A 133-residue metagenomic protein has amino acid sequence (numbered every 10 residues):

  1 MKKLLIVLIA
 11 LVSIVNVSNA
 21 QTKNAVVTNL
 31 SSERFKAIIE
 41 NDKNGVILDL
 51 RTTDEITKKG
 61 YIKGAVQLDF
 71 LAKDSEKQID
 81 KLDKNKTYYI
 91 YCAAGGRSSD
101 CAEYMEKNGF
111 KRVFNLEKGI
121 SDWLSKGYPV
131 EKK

Functional and structural regions predicted by a protein language model:
K2-L5, N16-G45, T53-T87, R97-K133: Rhodanese-like catalytic fold shared by cysteine-dependent sulfurtransferases and DSP/PTP-type phosphatases
L11-V12: Repetitive helical segments and hydrophobic/amphipathic motifs
L48: Active-site flanking residues adjacent to catalytic metal/cofactor-binding acidic residues
Y91: Short, surface-exposed ligand- or partner-binding patches at beta-edge/loop junctions that are enriched in aromatics
